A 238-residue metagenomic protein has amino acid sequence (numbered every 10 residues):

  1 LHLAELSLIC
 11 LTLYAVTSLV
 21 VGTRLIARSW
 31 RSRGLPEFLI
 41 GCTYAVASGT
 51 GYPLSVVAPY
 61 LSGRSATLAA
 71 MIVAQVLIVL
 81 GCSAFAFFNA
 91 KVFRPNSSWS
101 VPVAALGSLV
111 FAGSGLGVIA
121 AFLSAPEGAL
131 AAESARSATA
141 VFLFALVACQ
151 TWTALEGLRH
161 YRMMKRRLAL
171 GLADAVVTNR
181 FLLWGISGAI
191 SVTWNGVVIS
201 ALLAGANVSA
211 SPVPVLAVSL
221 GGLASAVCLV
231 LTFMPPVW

Functional and structural regions predicted by a protein language model:
H2-G22, R33-A121, R136-V147, A210-A224: Individual alpha-helical transmembrane segments in multi-pass integral membrane proteins
R24-Y52, S100-L109, T139-A201: Alpha-helical transmembrane segments of multi-pass integral membrane proteins
S29-R33, S62, F93-S97, P126 (+3 more regions): Membrane-interfacial segments
A121-A125, L170-A175, M234-W238: General structural signal for secondary-structure boundaries
L123-E133: Interfacial non-cytosolic loop connecting adjacent transmembrane helices
T153-G157, R180-W238: C-terminal transmembrane-bundle signature of multipass membrane proteins, characterized by strong activation on
